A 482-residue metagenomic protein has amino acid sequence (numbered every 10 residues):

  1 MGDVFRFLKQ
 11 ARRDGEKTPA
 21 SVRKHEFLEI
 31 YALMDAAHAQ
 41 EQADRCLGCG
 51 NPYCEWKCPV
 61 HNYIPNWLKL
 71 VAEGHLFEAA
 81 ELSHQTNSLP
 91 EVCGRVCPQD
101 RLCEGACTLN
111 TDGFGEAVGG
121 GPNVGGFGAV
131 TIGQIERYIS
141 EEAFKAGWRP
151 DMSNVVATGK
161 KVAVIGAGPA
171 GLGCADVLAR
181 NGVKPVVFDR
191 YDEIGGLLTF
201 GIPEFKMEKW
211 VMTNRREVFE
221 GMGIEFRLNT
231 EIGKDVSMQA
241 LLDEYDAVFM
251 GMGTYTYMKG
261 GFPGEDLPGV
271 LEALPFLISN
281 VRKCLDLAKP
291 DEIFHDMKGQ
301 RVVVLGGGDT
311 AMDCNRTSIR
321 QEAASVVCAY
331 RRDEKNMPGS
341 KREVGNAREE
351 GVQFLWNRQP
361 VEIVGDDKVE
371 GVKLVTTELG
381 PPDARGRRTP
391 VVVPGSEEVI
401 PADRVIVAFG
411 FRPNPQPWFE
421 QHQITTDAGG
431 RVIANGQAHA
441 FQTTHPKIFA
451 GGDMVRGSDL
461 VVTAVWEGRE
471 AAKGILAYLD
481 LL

Functional and structural regions predicted by a protein language model:
G2-A32, H61-E73, S83-H84, D112-G133 (+7 more regions): Beta1-alpha1 glycine-rich phosphate/pyrophosphate-binding loop at the start of Rossmann-like nucleotide-binding domains
L33-P52, L76-L102: Immediate flanking context of iron-sulfur cluster ligation sites
Q42, C49-E78, L89, P185-F188 (+2 more regions): N-terminal cofactor/phosphate-binding cores enriched in small/glycine residues, especially glycine-rich loops such as
W67, E91-I165, N181, F226-Q300 (+2 more regions): FAD-binding core/adjacent interface of flavoenzyme oxidoreductases
G221-L242, P290-F294, N357-D403: A structured beta-alpha segment of the ubiquitous adenosine-cofactor-binding alpha/beta core
D266-G299, D383-S458: FAD-site-proximal beta/loop scaffold in flavoenzymes
H295-R332, T389-P390, E398-R404, F411 (+3 more regions): Long hydrophobic segments that form regular secondary structure
C314, M454-L482: A conserved FAD-binding loop/helix module that cradles the flavin
